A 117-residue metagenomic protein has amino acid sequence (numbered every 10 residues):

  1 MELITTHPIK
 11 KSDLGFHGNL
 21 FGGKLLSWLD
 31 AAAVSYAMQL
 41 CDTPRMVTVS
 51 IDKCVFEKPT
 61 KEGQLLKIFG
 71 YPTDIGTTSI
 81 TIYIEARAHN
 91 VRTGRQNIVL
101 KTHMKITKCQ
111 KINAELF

Functional and structural regions predicted by a protein language model:
M1-L3, K61-E62, T73-F117: HotDog/MaoC-like acyl-thioester-processing domains
M1-S50, T107-F117: Hot-dog-fold acyl-thioester-processing enzymes
K11-D13, I51-K58, A88-N90: Short, well-ordered turn and helix-capping elements at secondary-structure junctions
V34, V47-V49, V55, V91 (+1 more regions): Extended aliphatic helical segments
T43-P59, Q64: Small beta-barrel nucleic-acid-binding modules, principally OB-folds
